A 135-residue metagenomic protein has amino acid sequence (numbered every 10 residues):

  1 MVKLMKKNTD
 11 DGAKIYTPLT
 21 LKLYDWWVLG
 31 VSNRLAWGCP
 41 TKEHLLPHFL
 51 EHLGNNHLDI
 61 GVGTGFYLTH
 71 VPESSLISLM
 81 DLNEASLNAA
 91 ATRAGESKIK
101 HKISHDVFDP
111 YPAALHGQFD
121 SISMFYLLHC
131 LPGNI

Functional and structural regions predicted by a protein language model:
V2-L53, F66: Conserved class I S-adenosyl-L-methionine
G54, F119-D120: Local beta-strand N-terminus motif with an aromatic residue
L58-Y111: Class I SAM-dependent methyltransferase SAM/SAH-binding core
Y111-G117: Short amphipathic alpha-helix with an adjacent loop that forms part of the alpha/beta core around
S123: A conserved beta-strand element that flanks and buttresses the S-adenosyl-L-methionine
L127: Hydrophobic adenine-recognition pocket in adenosine-nucleotide-binding enzymes
L131-I135: A short, conserved alpha-helix within the catalytic core of class I
